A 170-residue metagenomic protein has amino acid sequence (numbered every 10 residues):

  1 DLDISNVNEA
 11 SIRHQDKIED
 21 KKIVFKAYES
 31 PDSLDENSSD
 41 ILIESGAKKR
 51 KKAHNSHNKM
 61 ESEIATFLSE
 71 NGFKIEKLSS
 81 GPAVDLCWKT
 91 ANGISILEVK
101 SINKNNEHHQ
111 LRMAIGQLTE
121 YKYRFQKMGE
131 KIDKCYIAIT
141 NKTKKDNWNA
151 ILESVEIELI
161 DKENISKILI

Functional and structural regions predicted by a protein language model:
D1-R50, S101-K104, N149, E158-D161 (+1 more regions): Intrinsically disordered, charged low-complexity linkers and terminal tails that flank or connect structured domains
D32-K77: Acidic-basic catalytic patches of nuclease active cores, encompassing PD-(D/E)XK and other metal-cofactor nuclease
I64, L86-W88, G93-N103: Conserved catalytic cores of phosphodiester-cleaving nucleases, focusing on short active-site segments
K104-I115: Active-site-adjacent loop/helix micro-motif of nuclease/hydrolase catalytic cores
L118-E120: Long, charge-dense
Y123-I157: Nucleic-acid nuclease catalytic cores
